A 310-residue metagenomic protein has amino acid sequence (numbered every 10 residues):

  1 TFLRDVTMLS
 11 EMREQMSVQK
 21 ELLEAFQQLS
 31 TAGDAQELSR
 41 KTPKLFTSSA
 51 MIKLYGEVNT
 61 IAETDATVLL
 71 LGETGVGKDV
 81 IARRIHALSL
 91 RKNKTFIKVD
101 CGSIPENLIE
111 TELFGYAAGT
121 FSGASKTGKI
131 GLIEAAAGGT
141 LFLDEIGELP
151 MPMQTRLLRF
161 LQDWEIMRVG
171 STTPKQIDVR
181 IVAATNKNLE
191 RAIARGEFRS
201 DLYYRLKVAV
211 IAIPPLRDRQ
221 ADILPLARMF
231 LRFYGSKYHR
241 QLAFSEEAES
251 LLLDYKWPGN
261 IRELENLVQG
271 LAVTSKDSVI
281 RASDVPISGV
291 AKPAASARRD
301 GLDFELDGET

Functional and structural regions predicted by a protein language model:
T1-L3: Sensory-domain boundary capping and coupling elements
T7, G147-E148, L158: Catalytic acidic motif of RecA-like/P-loop NTPases
T7-T67, L71: Flexible nucleotide-interacting loop at or near the entrance of a catalytic core
E57-G123, E134-P150, P215-Q220, L267: Conserved post-Walker A coupling segment in P-loop NTPases
R91-K94, G170-R180, K187-A294: Nucleotide-binding/hydrolysis machinery
T127-G138, F142, P150-R156, M167-N186 (+1 more regions): AAA+/SF3 P-loop NTPase mechanochemical coupling elements
R298-T310: Bacterial C-terminal helix-turn-helix
